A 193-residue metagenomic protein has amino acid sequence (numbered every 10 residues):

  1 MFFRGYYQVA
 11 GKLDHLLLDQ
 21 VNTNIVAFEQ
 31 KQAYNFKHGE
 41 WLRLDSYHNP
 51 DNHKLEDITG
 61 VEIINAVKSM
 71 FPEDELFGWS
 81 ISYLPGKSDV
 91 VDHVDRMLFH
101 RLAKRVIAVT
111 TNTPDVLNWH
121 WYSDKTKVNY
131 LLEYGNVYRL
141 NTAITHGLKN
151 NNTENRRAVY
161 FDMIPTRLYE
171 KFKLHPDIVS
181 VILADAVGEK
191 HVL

Functional and structural regions predicted by a protein language model:
M1-E73, G188: Non-heme Fe(II)/2-oxoglutarate
F2-Q8, A103-R105, A158: Intrinsic-disorder/low-complexity, polar/charged segments enriched in Ser/Thr/Lys/Arg/Asp/Glu/Gln
V9, L98, F161-D162: Intrinsically disordered, low-complexity segments enriched in polar/charged small residues
A33, R43, V91-H93, Y160: Intrinsically disordered, low-complexity peptide-like regions
D45-Y47, S82-L84, T111, N141 (+1 more regions): Structured loops at beta-to-helix junctions and adjacent beta-edge loops in soluble globular domains
I64-R139: Catalytic core of non-heme Fe(II) oxygenases with the double-stranded beta-helix
V116-L193: Catalytic core of Fe(II)/2-oxoglutarate
